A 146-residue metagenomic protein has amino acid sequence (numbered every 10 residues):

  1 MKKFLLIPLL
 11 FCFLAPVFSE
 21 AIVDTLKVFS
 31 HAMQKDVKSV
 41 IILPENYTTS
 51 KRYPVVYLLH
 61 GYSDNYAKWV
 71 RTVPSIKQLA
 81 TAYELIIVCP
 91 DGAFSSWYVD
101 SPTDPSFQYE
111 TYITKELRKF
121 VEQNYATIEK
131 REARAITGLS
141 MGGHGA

Functional and structural regions predicted by a protein language model:
F4-V17: Sec-dependent N-terminal signal peptides
S19-A146: Non-catalytic cap/lid and distal C-terminal segments of serine-dependent acyl enzymes
